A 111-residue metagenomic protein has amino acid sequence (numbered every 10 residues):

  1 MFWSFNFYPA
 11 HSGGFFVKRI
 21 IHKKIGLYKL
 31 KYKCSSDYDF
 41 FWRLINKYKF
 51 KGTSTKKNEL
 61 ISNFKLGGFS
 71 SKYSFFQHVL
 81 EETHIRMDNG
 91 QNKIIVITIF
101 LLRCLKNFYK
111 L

Functional and structural regions predicted by a protein language model:
M1-H78, I85: Conserved nucleotide-sugar donor-binding catalytic segment
L80, M87-L111: Membrane-proximal basic amphipathic "stem/tether" segments
